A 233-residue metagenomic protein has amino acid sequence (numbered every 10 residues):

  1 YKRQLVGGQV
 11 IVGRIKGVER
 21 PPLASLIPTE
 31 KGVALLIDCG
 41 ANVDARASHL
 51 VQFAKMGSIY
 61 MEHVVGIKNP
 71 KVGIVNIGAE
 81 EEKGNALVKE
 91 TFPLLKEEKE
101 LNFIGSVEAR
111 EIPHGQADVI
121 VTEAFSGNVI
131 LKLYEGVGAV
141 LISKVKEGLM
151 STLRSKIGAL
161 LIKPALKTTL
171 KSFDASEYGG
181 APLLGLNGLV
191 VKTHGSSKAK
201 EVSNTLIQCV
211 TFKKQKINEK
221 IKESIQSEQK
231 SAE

Functional and structural regions predicted by a protein language model:
Y1: Conserved small/polar residues in nucleotide/adenosyl-binding loops
Q4-V6, T29-V43, N69-I77: Acidic/polar active-site rim loop that often engages polyanionic ligands
L5-I11, S48-H49, G84-V88, L131-Y134: Short acidic, glycine/serine/threonine-rich loops at helix termini
G8-P22, P28-I37, Q116-I120, A124-A232: Glycine-rich phosphate/nucleotide-binding loop
P21-A24, Y60, G105-A109, S176-Y178: A generic local structural motif
A41-V51, K192-A199: Short, glycine-rich nucleotide/cofactor-binding loops
V43-A109, D118: Glycine-rich phosphate/diphosphate-binding loop of Rossmann-like nucleotide-binding domains
P113: N-terminal small/polar loop signature for handling phosphorylated ligands or for N-terminal nucleophile
